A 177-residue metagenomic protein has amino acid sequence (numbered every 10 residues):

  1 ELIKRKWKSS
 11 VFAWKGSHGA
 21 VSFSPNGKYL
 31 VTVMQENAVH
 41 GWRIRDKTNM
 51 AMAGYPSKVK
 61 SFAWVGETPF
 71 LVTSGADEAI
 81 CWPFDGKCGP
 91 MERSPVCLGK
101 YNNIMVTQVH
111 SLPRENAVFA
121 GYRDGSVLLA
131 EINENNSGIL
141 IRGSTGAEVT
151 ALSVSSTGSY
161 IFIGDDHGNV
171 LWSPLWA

Functional and structural regions predicted by a protein language model:
E1-A177: WD40-repeat beta-propeller superdomains and closely related acidic/aromatic-rich repeat-like regions
